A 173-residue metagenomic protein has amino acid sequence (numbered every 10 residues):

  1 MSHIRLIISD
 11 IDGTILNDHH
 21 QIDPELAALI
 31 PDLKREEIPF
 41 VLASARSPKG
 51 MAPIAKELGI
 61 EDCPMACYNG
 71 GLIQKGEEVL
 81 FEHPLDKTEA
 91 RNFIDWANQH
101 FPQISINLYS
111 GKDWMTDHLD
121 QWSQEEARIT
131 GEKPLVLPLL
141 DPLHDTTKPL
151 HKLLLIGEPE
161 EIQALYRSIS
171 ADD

Functional and structural regions predicted by a protein language model:
M1-S2, H100, T146-T147: Glycine-rich phosphate-binding loop signature in dinucleotide/nucleotide-binding domains
H3-H20: Asp-based phosphoryl-transfer active-site loop
I11, E78, P149-L153: Short amphipathic alpha-helical segments
H20, A45, I156-E160: Short, surface-exposed acidic/glycine-rich loop or hinge patches that mediate macromolecular interfaces
Q21-Q124: Active-site phosphate-binding/coordination module
Q103-D173: Conserved acidic, metal-coordinating active-site core of Asp-based, Mg2+-dependent phosphoryl-transfer enzymes
